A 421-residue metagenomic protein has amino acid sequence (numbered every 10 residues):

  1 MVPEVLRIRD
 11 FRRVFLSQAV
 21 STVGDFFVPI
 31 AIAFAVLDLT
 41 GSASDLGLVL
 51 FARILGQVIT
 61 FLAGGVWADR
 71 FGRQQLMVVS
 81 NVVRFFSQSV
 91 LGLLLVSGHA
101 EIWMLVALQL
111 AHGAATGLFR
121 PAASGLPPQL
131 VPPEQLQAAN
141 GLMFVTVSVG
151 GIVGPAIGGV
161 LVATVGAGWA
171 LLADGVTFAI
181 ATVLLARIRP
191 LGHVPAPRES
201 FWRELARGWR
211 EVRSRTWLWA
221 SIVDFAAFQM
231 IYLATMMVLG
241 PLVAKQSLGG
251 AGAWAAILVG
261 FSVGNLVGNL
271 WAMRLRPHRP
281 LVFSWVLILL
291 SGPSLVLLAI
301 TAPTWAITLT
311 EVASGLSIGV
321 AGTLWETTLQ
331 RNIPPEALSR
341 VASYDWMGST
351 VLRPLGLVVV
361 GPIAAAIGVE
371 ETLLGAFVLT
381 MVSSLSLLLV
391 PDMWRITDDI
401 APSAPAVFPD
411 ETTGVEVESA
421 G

Functional and structural regions predicted by a protein language model:
M1-A420: Alpha-helical transmembrane-bundle signature of multi-pass membrane transport and export proteins
